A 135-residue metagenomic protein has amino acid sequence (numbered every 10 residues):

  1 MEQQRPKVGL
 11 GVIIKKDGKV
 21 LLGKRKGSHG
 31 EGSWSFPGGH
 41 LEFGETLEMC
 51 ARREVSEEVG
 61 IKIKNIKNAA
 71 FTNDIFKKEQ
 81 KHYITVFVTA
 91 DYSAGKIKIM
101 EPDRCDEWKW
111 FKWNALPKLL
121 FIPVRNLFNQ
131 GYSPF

Functional and structural regions predicted by a protein language model:
M1-V20, F71, V86-T89: Conserved N-terminal beta-strand and adjoining loop/helix that marks the start of the Nudix/MutT-like hydrolase domain
H29-W34: A conserved beta-turn-beta hairpin within the catalytic core of GNAT-like acetyltransferases that forms part
F36-N68, V88: The catalytic Nudix box helix
L41, I63, T72, Y92 (+1 more regions): Hydrophobic pocket-lining residues within nucleotide cofactor-binding pockets
T72-K96, V124-L127, G131: Active-site-adjacent beta-strand/loop module that shapes the phosphate/pyrophosphate-binding cleft
T89, K98-Q130: NUDIX/MutT-family hydrolases
